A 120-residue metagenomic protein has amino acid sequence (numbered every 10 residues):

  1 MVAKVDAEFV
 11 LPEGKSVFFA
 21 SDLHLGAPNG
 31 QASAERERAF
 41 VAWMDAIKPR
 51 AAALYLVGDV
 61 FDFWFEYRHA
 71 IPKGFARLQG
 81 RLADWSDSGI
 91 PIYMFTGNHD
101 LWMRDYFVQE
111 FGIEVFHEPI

Functional and structural regions predicted by a protein language model:
M1-A3: Terminal transmembrane helix and immediately flanking juxtamembrane interfaces of multi-pass membrane proteins
V5-S16, A20, L25-I120: Core catalytic region of metal-dependent phosphoesterases/phosphodiesterases, especially metallo-beta-lactamase-like
